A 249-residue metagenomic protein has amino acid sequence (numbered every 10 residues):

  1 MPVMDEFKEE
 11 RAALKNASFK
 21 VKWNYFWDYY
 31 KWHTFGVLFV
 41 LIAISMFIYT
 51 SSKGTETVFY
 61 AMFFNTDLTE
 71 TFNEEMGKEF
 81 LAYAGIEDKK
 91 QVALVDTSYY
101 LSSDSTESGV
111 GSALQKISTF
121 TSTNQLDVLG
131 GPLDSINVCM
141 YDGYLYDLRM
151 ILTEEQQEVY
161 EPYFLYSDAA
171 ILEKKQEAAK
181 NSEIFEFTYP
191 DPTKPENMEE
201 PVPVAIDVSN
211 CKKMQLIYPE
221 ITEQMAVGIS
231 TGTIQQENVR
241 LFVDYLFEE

Functional and structural regions predicted by a protein language model:
M1-M4: N-terminal targeting leaders characterized by basic, low-complexity, disordered sequences that direct proteins
K8-K20: Short, membrane-interfacial amphipathic segments enriched in basic
K20-Y29: Aromatic- and glycine-rich beta-strand/loop motifs that create alpha-glucan
Y29-S51: Hydrophobic membrane-insertion alpha-helices, especially the h-region of bacterial N-terminal signal peptides
G54-L133: Early extracytoplasmic/lumenal segment of secretory-pathway proteins
T106, G111-E196: Extracytoplasmic "Venus flytrap"/periplasmic binding protein-like
E220-Q235: A bilobed periplasmic-binding-protein/Venus flytrap-type ligand-binding module shared by bacterial periplasmic
I234-Y245: Short amphipathic alpha-helical coupling segments at ligand-binding clamshell hinges and other catalytic/signaling
